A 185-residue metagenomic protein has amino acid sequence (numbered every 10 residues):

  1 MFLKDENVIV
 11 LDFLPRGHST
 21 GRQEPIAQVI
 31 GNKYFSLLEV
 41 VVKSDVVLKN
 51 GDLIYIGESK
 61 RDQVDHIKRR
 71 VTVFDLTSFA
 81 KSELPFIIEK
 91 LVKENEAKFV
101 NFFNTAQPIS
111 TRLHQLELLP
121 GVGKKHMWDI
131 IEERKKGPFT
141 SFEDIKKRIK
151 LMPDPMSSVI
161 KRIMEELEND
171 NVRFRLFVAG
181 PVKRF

Functional and structural regions predicted by a protein language model:
M1-K93, F185: Structure-specific DNA junction-binding interface
L91-L118, E132-F185: C-terminal extensions
G123-K124: Small-residue hinge/turn detector
M127-I130: Conserved hydrophobic/aromatic packing and binding residues within compact polymer-binding modules
